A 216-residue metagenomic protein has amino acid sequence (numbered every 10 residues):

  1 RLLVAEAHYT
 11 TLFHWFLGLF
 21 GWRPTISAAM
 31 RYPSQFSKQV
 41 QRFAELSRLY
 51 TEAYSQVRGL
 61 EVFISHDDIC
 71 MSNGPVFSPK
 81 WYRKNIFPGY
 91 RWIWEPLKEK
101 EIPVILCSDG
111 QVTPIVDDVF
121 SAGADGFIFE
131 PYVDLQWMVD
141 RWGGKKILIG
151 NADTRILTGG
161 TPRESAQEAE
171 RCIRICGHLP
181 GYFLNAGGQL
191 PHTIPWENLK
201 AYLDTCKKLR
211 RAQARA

Functional and structural regions predicted by a protein language model:
R1-A216: Active-site loop segments of alpha/beta catalytic cores
